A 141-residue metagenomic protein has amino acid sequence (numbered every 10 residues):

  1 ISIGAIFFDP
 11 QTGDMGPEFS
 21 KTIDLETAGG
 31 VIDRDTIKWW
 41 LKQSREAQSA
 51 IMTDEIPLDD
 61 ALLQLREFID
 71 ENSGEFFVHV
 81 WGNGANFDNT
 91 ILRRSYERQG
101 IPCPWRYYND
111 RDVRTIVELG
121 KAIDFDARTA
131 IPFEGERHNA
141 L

Functional and structural regions predicted by a protein language model:
I1, D88, D112: Acidic active-site catalytic centers that drive phospho-/nucleotidyl reactions and related ester hydrolyses
I1-G82: Conserved non-catalytic scaffold segment of RNase H-like nuclease domains
D24-E26, N86, V113-V117: Short glycine-enriched loops at secondary-structure junctions
D35-K38, L119-R128: Short, surface-exposed amphipathic charged segments that create phosphate/polyanion-binding patches used for binding
I69, N86-Y108: Substrate-recognition/cap helix-loop segment adjacent to the acidic, metal-dependent catalytic center of Asp-based
H79-N86, T90-I91, S95, F125-L141: Acidic, Mg2+-coordinating catalytic module of metal-dependent nucleases/exonucleases that use a two-metal-ion mechanism
P104-D124: Short, flexible loop segments at boundaries between secondary-structure elements
